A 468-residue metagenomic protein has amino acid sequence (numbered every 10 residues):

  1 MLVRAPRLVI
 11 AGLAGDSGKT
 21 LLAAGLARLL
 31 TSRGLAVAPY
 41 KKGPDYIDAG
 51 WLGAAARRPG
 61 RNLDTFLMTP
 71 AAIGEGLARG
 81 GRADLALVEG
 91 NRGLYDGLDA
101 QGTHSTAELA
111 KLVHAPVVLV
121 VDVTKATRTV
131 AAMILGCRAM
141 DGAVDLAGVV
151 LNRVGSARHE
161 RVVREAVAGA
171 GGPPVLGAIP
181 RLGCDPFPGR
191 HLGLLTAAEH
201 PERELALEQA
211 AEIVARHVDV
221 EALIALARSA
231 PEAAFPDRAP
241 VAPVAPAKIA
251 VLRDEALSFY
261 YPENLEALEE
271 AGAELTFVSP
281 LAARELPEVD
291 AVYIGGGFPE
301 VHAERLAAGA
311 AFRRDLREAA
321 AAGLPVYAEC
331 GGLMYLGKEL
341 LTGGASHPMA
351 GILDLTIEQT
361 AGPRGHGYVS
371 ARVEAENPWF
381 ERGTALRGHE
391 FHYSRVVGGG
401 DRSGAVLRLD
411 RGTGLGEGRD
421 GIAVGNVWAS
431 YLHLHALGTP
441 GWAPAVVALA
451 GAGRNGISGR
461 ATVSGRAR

Functional and structural regions predicted by a protein language model:
L2-V113, V117, V121-G148, A157-R161: ATP-dependent carboxylate-amine ligase catalytic core
R7, L35-A36, P246-K248, E274 (+1 more regions): Residues that mark the start of a beta-strand
V9, L87-E89, V118, V150 (+3 more regions): Structural motif
K41-K42, P173-G183, E274-L281: Beta-strand->loop->alpha-helix junctions that form or flank phosphate-binding loops in nucleotide-handling enzymes
A110, P243-A245, L257-A267, E274-L275 (+2 more regions): C-terminal and late-domain segments of enzyme folds
T127-V241: Internal gly/pro-rich beta-alpha loop/helix module that stabilizes soluble enzyme cofactors or their anionic handles
A247-A321: Phosphate-binding active sites in nucleotide-utilizing proteins
P299-W379: Cysteine-nucleophile active-site neighborhood
